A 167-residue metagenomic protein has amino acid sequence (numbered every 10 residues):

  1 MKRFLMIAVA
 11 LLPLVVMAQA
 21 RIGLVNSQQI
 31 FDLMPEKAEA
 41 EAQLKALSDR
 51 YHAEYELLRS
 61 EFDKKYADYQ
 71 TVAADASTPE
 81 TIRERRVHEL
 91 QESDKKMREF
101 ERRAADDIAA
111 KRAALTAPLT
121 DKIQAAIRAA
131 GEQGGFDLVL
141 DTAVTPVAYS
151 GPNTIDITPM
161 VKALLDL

Functional and structural regions predicted by a protein language model:
K2-A8: Sec-dependent signal peptide recognition, specifically the positively charged N-region followed immediately by
V9-L11, G131: Intrinsic disorder/low-complexity segments
L11-L12, K37: Alpha-helix boundary/capping residues
L12-A18: Sec/Tat signal peptide C-region and signal peptidase I cleavage site
Q19-L167: Amphipathic, charged alpha-helical segments and their helix-to-coil junctions in extracytoplasmic/peripheral assemblies
